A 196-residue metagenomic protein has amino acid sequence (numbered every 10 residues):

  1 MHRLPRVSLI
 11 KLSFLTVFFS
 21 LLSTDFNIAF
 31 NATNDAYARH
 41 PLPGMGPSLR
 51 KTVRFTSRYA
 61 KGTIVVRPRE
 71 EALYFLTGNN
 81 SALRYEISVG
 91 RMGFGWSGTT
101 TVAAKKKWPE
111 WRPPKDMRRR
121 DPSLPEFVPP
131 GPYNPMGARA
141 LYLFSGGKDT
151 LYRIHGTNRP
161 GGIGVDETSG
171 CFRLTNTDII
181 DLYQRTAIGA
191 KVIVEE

Functional and structural regions predicted by a protein language model:
H2-F14: Bacterial N-terminal signal peptides that target proteins for export
L15-F18, R185: Residues within well-ordered alpha-helical secondary structure of globular protein domains
F19-N31: C-terminal segment of classical bacterial N-terminal signal peptides
F30-T63, G93-F94, T100, A104-K106 (+1 more regions): Extracellular/luminal recognition modules and glycoprotein regions
T56, R67, S88-G90, A103 (+2 more regions): A structural detector for beta-sheet-dominated domains
Y59, N79, G93-T99, E110 (+1 more regions): Exported/periplasmic cell-wall-interacting domains
T63, P68-A72, L76-T101: Glycine-rich catalytic cores of cysteine/serine-nucleophile enzymes that process amide/ester linkages in cell-envelope
